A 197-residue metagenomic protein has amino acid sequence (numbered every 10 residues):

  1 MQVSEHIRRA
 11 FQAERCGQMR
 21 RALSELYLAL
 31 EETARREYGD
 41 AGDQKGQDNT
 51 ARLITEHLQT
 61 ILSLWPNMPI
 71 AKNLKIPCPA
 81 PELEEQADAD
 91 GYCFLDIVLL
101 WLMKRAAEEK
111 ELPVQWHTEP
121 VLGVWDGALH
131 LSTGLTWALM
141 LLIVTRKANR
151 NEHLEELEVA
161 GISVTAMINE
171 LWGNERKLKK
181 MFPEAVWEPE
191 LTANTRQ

Functional and structural regions predicted by a protein language model:
M1-S24, G39-G42: Charged alpha-helical initiation segments
L30-E31: Amphipathic alpha-helical segments of tetratricopeptide repeats
R35-Q86: Flexible secondary-structure boundary motifs
H57, I61-K72, C78, A106-K110 (+6 more regions): Short, flexible helical or helix-coil boundary motifs
K75-P120: Histidine-centered, metal-coordinating catalytic motifs and their short helical/loop contexts
I97, L112-P183: Amphipathic, Lys/Arg-enriched alpha-helical patches that create a basic surface for binding polyanionic ligands
K179-Q197: Extreme N-terminal leader/anchor segments
